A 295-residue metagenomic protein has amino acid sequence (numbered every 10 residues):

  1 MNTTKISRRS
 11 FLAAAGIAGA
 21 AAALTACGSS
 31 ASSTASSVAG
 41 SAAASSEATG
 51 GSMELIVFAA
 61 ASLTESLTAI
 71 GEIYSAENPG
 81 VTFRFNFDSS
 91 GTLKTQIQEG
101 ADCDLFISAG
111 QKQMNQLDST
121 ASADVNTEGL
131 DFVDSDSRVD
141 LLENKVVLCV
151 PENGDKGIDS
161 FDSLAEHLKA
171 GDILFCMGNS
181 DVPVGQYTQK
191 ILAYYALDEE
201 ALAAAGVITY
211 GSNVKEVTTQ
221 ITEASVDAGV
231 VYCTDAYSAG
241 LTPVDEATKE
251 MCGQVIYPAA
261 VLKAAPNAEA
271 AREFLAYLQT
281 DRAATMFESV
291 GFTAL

Functional and structural regions predicted by a protein language model:
M1-I6, S10-A26: N-terminal secretory signal peptides
T3, S29-A31, A35-A76, G91 (+5 more regions): Exported/periplasmic ABC-transporter solute-binding proteins
K94, G100-G129, S135-D140: Short beta-strand-centered segments that line the small-molecule binding cleft or hinge of alpha/beta clamshell
L130-D136, L241, F292: Short glycine-aromatic motifs
